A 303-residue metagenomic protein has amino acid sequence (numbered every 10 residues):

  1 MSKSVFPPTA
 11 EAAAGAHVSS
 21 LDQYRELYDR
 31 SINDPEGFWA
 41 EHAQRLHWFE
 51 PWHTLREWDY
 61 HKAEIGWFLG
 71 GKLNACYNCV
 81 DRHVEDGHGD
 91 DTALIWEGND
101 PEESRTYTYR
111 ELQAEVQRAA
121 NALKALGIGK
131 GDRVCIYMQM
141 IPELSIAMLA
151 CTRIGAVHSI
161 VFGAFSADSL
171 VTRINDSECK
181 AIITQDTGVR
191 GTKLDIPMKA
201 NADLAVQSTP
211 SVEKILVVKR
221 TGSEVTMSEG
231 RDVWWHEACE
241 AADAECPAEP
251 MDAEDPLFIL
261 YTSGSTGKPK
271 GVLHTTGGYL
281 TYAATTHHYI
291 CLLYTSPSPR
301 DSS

Functional and structural regions predicted by a protein language model:
M1-Y107, E111-A114, R118, K124 (+2 more regions): N-lobe entry segment of adenylate-forming
C76, L94-L149, S166, L170-V171 (+3 more regions): Conserved AMP-binding/adenylate-forming core of the ANL superfamily
P101, T184-A253, A283: ANL superfamily adenylate-forming
R105-R110, E249-P250, L257-T281, S303: Conserved AMP-binding A3 loop
V116-Q117, V272-L292: Conserved structural elements of the adenylate-forming
M138, S159-N175, D186-D195: ATP-dependent adenylate-forming carboxylate-activation enzymes
G155: Structured binding elements
T262, Y294-D301: Conserved small/polar residues in nucleotide/adenosyl-binding loops
